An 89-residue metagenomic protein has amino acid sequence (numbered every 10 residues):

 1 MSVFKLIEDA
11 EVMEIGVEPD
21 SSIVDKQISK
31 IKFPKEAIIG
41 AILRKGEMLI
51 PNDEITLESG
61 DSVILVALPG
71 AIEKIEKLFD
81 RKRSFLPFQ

Functional and structural regions predicted by a protein language model:
M1-K5: Anionic-ligand-binding alpha/beta catalytic cores of soluble enzymes and soluble regulatory domains that recognize
L6-D9, Q89: Interdomain boundary/hinge elements
M13-F79, L86-F88: Cytosolic Rossmann-like ligand/nucleotide-binding regulatory domains
